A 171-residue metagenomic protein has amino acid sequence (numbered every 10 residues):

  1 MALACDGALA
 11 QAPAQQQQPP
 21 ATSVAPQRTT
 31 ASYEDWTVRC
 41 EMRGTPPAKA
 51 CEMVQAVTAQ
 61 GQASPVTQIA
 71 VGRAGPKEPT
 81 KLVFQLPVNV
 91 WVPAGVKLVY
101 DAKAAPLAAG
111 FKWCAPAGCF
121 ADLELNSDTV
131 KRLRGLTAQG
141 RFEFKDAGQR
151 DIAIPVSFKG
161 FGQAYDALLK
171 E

Functional and structural regions predicted by a protein language model:
M1-L3: Hydrophobic helical h-region of N-terminal Sec-dependent signal peptides in bacterial secretory/periplasmic proteins
C5-A10: Sec/Tat signal peptide C-region and signal peptidase I cleavage site
Q11-E171: A generic "folded-domain core" signal
